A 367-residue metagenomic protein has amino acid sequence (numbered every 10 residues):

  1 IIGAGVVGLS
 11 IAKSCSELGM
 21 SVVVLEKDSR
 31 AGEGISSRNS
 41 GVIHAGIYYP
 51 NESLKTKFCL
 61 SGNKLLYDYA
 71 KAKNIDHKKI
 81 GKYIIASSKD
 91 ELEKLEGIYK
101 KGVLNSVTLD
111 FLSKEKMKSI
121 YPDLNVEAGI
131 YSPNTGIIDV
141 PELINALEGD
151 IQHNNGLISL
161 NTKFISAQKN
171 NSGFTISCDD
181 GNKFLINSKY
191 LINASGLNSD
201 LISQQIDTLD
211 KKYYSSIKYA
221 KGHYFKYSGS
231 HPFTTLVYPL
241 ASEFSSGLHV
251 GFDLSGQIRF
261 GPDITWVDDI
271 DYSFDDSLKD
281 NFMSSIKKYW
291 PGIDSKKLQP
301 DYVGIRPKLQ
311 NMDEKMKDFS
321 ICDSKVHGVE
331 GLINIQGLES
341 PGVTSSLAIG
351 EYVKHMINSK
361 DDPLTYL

Functional and structural regions predicted by a protein language model:
I1-V24: N-terminal Rossmann-like FAD-binding beta1-loop-alpha1 element of flavoenzymes
K13-S14, I43, I75-H77, L185 (+2 more regions): Active-site substrate-recognition segment that forms the wall of the catalytic cavity or substrate channel
E17-R38: Glycine-rich FAD pyrophosphate-binding loop
L18, K317-L367: C-terminal lid/capping helical subdomain adjacent to the catalytic/cofactor pocket in oxidative enzymes
G41-K116, G247-L248: Dinucleotide-binding Rossmann-like beta1-alpha1 core, especially the glycine-rich loop that anchors the ADP
Y48, T135-I137, S242-S245, I333-S346: Glycine-rich phosphate/pyrophosphate-binding beta-alpha loops
P50-S61, I85-K94, I130-G149, S273-L278 (+1 more regions): Short beta-strand to alpha-helix junction loop
I130-Y190, L347: Helical element adjacent to the flavin cofactor pocket in flavoenzyme catalytic cores
